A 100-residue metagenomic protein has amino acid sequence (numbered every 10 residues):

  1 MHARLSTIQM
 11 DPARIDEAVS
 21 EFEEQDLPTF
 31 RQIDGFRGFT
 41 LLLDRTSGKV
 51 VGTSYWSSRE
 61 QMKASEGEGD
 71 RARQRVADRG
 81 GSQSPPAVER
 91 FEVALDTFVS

Functional and structural regions predicted by a protein language model:
M1-V51, S57-R71, D78-S100: Short S/T/G/P-rich N-terminal loop/turn motif that feeds into the first structured element of a domain
